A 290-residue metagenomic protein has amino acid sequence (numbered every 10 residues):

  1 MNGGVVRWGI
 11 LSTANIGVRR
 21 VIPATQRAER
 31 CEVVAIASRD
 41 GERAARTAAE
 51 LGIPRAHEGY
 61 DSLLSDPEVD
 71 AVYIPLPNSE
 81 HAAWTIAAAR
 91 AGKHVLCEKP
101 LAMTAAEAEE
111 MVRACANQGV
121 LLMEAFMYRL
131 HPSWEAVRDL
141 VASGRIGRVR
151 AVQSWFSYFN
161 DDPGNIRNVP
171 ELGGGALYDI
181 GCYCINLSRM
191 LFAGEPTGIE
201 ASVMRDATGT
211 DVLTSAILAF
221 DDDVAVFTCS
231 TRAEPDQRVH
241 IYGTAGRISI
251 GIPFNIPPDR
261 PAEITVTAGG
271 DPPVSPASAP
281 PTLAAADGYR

Functional and structural regions predicted by a protein language model:
M1-L51: N-terminal Rossmann-like dinucleotide-binding module
G17, H57, L96-C97, L122-E124 (+1 more regions): Hydrophobic residues in well-ordered beta-strands that form the structural core
C31-A35, D70-V72, G174-G175: Short active-site oxyanion
L51-A114: Beta-loop-alpha module in the N-terminal Rossmann-like domain of NAD(P)-dependent dehydrogenases, especially those
E109-M127, G147-A151: Rossmann-fold dehydrogenase core element
Y128-S202, A207: Predominantly a Rossmann-like dinucleotide-binding segment in NAD(P)-dependent oxidoreductases
M204-D206, V224-R290: NAD(P)-dinucleotide binding in Rossmann-like oxidoreductases
